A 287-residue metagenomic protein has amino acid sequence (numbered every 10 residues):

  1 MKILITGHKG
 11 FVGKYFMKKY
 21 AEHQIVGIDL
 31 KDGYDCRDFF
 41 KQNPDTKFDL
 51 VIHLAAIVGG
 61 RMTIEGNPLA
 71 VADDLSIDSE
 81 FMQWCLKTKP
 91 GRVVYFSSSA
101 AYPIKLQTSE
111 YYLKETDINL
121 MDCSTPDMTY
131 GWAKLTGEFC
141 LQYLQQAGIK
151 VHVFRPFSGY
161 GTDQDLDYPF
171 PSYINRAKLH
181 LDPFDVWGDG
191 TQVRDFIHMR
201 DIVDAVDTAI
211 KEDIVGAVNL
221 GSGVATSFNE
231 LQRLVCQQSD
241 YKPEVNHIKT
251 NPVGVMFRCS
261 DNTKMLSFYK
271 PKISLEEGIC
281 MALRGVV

Functional and structural regions predicted by a protein language model:
T6, I28, V51-I57, V93-S99 (+1 more regions): SDR active-site strand-loop-helix element
G7, F11, F16-M17, K114 (+1 more regions): C-terminal substrate-binding subdomain of Rossmann-fold SDR/epimerase-dehydratase oxidoreductases
K9, V58-G59, S99-L106, D127 (+1 more regions): Active-site segment of SDR-like NAD(P)-dependent oxidoreductases
Q24-N43: Adenosine-cofactor binding site in Rossmann-like domains, unifying the SAM/SAH pocket of S-adenosylmethionine-dependent
F40-S76: NAD(P)H-binding glycine-rich loop region in Rossmannoid oxidoreductase-like domains and their noncatalytic homologs
D74, Y130, K134: Active-site YXXXK catalytic motif of short-chain dehydrogenase/reductase
S79-D127, H152: Conserved Rossmann-fold NAD(P)-dependent oxidoreductase catalytic core, especially the SDR/UDP-sugar
K105-Y112, L135, F139-R194, M199-I210 (+1 more regions): NAD(P)-dependent short-chain dehydrogenase/reductase
